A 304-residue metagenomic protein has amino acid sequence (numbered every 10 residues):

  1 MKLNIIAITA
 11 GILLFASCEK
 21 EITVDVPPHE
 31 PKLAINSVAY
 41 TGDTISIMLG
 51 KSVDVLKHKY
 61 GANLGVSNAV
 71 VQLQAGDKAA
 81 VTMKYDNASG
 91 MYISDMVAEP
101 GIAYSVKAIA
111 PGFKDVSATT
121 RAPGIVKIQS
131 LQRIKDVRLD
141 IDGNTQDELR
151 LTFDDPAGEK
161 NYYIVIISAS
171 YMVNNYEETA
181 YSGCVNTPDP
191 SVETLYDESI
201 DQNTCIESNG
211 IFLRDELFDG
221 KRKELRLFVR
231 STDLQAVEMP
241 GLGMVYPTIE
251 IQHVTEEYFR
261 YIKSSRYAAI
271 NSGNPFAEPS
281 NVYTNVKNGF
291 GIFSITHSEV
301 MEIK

Functional and structural regions predicted by a protein language model:
K2-I8: Sec-dependent signal peptide recognition, specifically the positively charged N-region followed immediately by
F15-S17: C-terminal motif of bacterial Sec signal peptides marking the signal peptidase cleavage site
E19-K304: A sequence/structural signal for flexible, mid-protein segments enriched in small/helix-disrupting residues
